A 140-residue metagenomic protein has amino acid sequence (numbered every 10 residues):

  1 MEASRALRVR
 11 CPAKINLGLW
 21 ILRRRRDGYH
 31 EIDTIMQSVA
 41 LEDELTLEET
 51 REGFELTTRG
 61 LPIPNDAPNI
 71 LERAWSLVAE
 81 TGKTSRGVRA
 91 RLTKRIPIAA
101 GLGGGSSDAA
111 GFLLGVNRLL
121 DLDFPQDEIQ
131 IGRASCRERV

Functional and structural regions predicted by a protein language model:
M1-A100, R118, L122-D127: ATP-binding N-lobe of GHMP and related small-molecule kinases
G103: Active-site metal-coordination/substrate-binding segment of hydrolases, especially metallo-dependent peptidases
S106-L119: Short, small-residue alpha-helix embedded
D108-A109, P125-I129: Internal, well-ordered alpha-helical segments in soluble enzyme and binding-protein domains
Q130-V140: Residue-level detector of conserved catalytic or cofactor/ligand-binding positions in enzyme active sites
